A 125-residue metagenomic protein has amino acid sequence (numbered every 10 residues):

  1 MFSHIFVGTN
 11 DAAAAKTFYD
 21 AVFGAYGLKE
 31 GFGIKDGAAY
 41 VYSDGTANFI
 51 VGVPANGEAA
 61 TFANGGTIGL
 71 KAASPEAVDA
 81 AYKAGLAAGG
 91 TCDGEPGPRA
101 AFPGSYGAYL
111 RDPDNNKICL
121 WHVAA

Functional and structural regions predicted by a protein language model:
M1-K16, I68, A124-A125: N-terminal beta-strand motif that seeds the catalytic metal site of vicinal oxygen chelate
V7-F49: Core segments of cupin and vicinal oxygen chelate
T9-A14, L70-D114: Vicinal oxygen chelate
A38-Y82: Long, continuous compositionally biased terminal/linker segments
Y40-T46, L110-P113, V123: Active-site beta-strand termini and strand-to-loop segments that position acidic
A100-A101, V123-A125: A short acidic/small-residue loop/turn micro-motif
L120: Short glycine-/small-residue motifs
